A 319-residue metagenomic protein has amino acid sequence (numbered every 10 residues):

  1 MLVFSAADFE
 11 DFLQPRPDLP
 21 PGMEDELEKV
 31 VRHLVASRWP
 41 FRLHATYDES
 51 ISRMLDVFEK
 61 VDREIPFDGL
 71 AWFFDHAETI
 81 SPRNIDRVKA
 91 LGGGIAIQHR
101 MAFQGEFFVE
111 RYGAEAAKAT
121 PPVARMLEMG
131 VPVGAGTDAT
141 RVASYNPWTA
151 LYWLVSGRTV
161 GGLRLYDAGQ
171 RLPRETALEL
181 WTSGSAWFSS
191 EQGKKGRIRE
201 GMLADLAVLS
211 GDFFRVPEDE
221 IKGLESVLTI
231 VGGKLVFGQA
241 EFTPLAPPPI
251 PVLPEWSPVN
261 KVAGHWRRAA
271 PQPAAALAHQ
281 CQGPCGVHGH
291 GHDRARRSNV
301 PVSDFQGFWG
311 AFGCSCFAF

Functional and structural regions predicted by a protein language model:
M1-E49, R87-G94, H99, N146 (+1 more regions): Metal-coordinating catalytic core of metallo-dependent amide/deamination hydrolases
P15-V61, L180-W181, S189, G193-K195 (+1 more regions): Long hydrophobic segments that form regular secondary structure
L27-V30, F41, S50-M54, L70-H76 (+5 more regions): Extended, hydrophobic alpha-helical segments in both membrane/secreted and soluble proteins
A36-W39, G69-L70, A90-G94, M129-P132 (+1 more regions): Loop/turn elements at helix/coil->beta-strand transitions in domains of secreted/extracellular proteins
R42-T46, D75-A77, A96-R100, G136-D138 (+3 more regions): Generic beta-strand/beta-sheet core signal
V61-D68: Short helix-capping segments at alpha-helix termini
T79-T176: Active-site-adjacent C-terminal substructures of enzyme catalytic domains
P132, A139-F319: Active-site microenvironment of metallo-dependent hydrolases
